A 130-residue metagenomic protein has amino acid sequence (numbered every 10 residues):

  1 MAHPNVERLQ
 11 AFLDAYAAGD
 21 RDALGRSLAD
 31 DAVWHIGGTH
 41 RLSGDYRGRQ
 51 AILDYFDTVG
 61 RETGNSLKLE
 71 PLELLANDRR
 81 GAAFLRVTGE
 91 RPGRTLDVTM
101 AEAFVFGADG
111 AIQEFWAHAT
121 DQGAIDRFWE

Functional and structural regions predicted by a protein language model:
M1-D30: Short, low-complexity N-terminal intrinsically disordered segments enriched in polar/charged residues
L28, V87-G89, A119: Short beta-strand segments enriched in hydrophobic/aromatic residues within well-folded beta-rich domains
A29-R79: A solvent-exposed, acidic/Ser-Thr-rich amphipathic alpha-helical stretch
L67-L69, L96-E102: Short, surface-exposed coil-to-beta transition loops
N77-V87: A short hydrophobic beta-strand element
G89-D97: Short, cysteine-centered beta-strand-loop-beta hairpins and adjacent loop/turn segments enriched in charged/polar
A101-D126: Short beta-strand edge/turn micro-motifs at domain boundaries
